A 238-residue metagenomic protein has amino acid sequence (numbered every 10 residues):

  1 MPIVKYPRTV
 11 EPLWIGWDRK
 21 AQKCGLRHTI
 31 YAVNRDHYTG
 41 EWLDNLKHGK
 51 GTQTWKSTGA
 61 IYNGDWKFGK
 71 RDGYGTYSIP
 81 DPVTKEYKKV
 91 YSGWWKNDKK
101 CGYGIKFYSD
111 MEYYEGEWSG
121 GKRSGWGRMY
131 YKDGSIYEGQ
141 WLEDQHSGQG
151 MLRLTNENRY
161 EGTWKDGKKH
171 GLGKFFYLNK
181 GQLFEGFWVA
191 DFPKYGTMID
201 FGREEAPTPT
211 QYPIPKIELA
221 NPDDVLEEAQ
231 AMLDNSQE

Functional and structural regions predicted by a protein language model:
M1-E238: Intrinsically disordered, low-complexity repeat tracts enriched in Gly/Pro/Ser/Thr and acidic residues, frequently
